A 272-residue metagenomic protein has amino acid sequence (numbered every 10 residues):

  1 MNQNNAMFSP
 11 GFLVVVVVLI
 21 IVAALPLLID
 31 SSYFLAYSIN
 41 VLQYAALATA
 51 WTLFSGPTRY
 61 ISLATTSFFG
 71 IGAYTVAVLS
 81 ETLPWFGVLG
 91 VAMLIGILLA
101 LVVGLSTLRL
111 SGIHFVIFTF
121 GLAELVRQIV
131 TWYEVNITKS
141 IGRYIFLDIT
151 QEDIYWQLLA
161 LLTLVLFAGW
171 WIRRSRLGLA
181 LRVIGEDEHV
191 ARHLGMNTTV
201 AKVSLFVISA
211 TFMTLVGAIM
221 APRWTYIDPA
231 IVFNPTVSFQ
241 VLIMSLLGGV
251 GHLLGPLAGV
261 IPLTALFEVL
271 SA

Functional and structural regions predicted by a protein language model:
M1-L25: Transmembrane alpha-helical segments of polytopic membrane transport and secretion proteins
F12-V16, Y37-S38, L42, S67 (+7 more regions): Hydrophobic alpha-helical transmembrane segments
L27, S31-E81, L105-F115, V190-R192 (+1 more regions): Single transmembrane alpha-helix segments in multi-pass membrane proteins
Y44, G70-Y74, M93-I97, F120-L125 (+5 more regions): Residue-level recognition of pore/gate-forming positions within transmembrane alpha-helices of multi-pass
T66, A100, F206-A272: Transmembrane alpha-helical segments in multi-pass inner-membrane proteins
T82-E124, P256-P262: Alpha-helical transmembrane segments within multi-pass membrane transporters and channels
V116-E152, Q157, G178, A272: Extracellular/periplasmic helix-loop junction at the C-terminal end of a transmembrane helix in multi-pass membrane
Q151-P229: Helix-loop-helix "hairpin" substructures at the membrane interface of multi-pass membrane proteins
